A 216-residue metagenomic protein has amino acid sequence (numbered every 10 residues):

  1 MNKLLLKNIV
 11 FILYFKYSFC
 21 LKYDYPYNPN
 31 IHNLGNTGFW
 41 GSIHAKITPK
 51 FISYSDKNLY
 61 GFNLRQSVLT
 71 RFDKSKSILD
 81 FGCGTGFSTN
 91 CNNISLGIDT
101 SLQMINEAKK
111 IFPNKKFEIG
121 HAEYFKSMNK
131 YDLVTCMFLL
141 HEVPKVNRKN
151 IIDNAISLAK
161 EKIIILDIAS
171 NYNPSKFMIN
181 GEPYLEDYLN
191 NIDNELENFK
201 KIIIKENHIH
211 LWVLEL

Functional and structural regions predicted by a protein language model:
L5-K50: N-terminal, positively charged/glycine-rich alpha-helical extensions of SAM-dependent methyltransferases
N58-K74: Conserved alpha-helix/loop element of class I SAM-dependent methyltransferases that forms part of the SAM/SAH-binding
L79, G84-Y124: Class I SAM-dependent methyltransferase SAM/SAH-binding core
T135: A conserved beta-strand element that flanks and buttresses the S-adenosyl-L-methionine
L139: Hydrophobic adenine-recognition pocket in adenosine-nucleotide-binding enzymes
V143-N154: A short, conserved alpha-helix within the catalytic core of class I
A159-I163: Short glycine-dipeptide loop
I164-W212: C-terminal alpha-helical "lid/dimerization" subdomain adjacent to the S-adenosyl-L-methionine
